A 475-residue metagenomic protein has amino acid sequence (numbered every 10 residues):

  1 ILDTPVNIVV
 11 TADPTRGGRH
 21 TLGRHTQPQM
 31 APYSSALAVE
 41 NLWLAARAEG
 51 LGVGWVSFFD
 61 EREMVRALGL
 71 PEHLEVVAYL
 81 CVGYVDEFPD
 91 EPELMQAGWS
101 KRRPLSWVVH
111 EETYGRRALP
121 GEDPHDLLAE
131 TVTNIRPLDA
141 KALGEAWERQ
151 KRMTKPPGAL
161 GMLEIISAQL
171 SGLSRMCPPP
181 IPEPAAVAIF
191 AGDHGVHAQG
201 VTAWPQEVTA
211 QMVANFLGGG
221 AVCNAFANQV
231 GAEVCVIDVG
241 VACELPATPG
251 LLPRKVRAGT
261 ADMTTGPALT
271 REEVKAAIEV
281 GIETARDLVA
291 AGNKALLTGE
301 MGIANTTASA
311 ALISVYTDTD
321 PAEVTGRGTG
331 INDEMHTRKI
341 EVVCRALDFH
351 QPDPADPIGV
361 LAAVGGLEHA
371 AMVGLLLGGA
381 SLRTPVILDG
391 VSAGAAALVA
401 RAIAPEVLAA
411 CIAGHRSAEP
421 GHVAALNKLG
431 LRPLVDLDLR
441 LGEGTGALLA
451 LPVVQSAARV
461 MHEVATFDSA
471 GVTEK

Functional and structural regions predicted by a protein language model:
I1, G69-L94, T270-R271, K275 (+2 more regions): A glycine-rich helix N-cap at a beta->alpha junction
I1-S35: Glycine/small-residue-rich phosphate/adenosyl-binding loop
T15-G17, E87-P89, G115-R116, H194-A198 (+1 more regions): Short, acidic Gly/Pro/Ser/Thr-rich loop/turn segments
M30, L51-E63: GST superfamily/GST-like fold recognition
A31-E40, V196-H197: Conserved coil-to-alpha-helix start sites within the AMP-binding
R47-A48: Short hydrophobic alpha-helices that are characteristic scaffold elements of the AMP-binding
Y79-L127: C-terminal helix-cap and adjacent tail motif
L127-K475: N-terminal loops that bind phosphate or other acidic moieties and the adjacent beta-alpha structural core
